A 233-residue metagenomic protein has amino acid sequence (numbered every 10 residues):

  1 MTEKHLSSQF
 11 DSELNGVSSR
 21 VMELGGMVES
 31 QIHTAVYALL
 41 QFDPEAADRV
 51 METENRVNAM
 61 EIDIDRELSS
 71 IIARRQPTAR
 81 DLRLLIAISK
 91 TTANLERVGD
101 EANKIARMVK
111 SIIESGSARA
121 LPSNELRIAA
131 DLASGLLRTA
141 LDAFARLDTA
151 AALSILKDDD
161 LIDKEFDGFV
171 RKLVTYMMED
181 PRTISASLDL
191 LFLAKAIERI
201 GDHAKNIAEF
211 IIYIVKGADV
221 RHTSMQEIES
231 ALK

Functional and structural regions predicted by a protein language model:
M1-K233: Cytosolic, long alpha-helical scaffolding segments
